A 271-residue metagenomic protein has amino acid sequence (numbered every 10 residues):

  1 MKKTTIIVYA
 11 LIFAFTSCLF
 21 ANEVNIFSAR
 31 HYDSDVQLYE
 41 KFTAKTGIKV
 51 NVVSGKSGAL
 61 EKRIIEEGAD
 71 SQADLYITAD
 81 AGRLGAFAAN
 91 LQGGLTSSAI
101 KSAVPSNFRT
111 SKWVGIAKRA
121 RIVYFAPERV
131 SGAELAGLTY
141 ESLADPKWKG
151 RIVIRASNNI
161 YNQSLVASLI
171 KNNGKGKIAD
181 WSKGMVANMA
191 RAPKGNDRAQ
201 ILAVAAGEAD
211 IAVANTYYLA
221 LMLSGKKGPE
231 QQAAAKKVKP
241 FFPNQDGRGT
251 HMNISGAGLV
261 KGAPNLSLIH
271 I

Functional and structural regions predicted by a protein language model:
A21-A86: Early extracytoplasmic/lumenal segment of secretory-pathway proteins
F27-R30, F125-P127, G132-A133, K147-N173 (+2 more regions): Short beta-strand->loop
S71-Y76, Q92-F125, E141, R151-I154: A structural signal for short loop-to-beta-strand junctions that line the ligand-binding cleft of periplasmic/secreted
Q92-A99, W113-V114, E141, G228-H251 (+1 more regions): Short beta-strand->loop
Y124-R129, N244, M252-N265: A bilobed periplasmic-binding-protein/Venus flytrap-type ligand-binding module shared by bacterial periplasmic
R129-G137, I170-I178, A263-S267: Short helix-loop capping/hinge motifs at secondary-structure junctions, enriched in acidic/polar residues
S168-P243: Ligand-binding pocket segment of bilobal, Venus flytrap-like solute-binding proteins
I269-I271: Conserved small/polar residues in nucleotide/adenosyl-binding loops
